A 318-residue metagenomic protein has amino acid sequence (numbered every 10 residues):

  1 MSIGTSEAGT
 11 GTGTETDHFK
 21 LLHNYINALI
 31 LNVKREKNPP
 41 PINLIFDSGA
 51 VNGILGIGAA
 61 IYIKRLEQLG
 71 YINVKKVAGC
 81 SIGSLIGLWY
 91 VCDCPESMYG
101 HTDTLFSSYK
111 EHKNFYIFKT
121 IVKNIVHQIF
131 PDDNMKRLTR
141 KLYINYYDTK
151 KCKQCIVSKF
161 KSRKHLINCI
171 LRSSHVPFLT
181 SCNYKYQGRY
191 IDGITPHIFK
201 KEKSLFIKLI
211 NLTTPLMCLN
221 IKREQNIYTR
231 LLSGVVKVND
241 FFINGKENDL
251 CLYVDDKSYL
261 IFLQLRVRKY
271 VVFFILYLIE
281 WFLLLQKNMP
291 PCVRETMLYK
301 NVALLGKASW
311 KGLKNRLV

Functional and structural regions predicted by a protein language model:
M1-E7, E15-V77, L88-V318: Patatin-like phospholipase
S81: Catalytic nucleophile serine of serine hydrolases, specifically the conserved "nucleophile elbow" pentapeptide
